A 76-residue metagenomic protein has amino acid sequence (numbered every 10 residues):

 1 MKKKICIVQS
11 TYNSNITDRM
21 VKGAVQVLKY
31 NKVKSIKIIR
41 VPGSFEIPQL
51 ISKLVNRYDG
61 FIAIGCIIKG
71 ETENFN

Functional and structural regions predicted by a protein language model:
M1-K4, V55-R57: Glycine-rich phosphate/diphosphate-binding loops that line cofactor/substrate pockets in enzymes
K2-P42: Glycine-rich phosphate/diphosphate-binding loop of Rossmann-like nucleotide-binding domains
S14, V27, I47, K69 (+1 more regions): Short, electropositive, low-hydrophobicity segments enriched in small/polar residues
K37-K53: N-terminal beta-loop-helix "entrance" segment that forms/cooperates in small-molecule cofactor or anionic ligand
L50-N76: Glycine-rich phosphate-binding loop
